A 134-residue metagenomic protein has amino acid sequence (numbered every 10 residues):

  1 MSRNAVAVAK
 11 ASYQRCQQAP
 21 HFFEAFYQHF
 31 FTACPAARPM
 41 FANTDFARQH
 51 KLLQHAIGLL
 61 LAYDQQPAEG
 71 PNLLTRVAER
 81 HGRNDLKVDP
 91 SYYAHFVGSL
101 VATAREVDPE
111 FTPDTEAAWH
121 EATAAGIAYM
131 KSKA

Functional and structural regions predicted by a protein language model:
M1-A134: Globin-like tetrapyrrole-binding proteins
